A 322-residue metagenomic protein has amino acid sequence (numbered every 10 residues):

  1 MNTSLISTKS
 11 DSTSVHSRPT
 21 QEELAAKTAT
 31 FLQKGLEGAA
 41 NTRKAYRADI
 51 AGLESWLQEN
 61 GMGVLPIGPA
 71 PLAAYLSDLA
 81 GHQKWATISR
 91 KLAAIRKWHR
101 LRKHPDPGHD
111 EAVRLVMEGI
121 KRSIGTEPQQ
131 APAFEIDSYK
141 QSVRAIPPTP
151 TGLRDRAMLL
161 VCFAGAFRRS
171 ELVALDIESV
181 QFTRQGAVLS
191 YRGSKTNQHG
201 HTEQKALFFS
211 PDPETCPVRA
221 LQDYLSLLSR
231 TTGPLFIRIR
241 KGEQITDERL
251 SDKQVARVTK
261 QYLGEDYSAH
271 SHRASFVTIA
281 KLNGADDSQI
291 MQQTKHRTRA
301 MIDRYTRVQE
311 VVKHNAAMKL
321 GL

Functional and structural regions predicted by a protein language model:
M1-L322: Extended, non-catalytic subsegments within catalytic or DNA/protein-binding/adaptor domains
